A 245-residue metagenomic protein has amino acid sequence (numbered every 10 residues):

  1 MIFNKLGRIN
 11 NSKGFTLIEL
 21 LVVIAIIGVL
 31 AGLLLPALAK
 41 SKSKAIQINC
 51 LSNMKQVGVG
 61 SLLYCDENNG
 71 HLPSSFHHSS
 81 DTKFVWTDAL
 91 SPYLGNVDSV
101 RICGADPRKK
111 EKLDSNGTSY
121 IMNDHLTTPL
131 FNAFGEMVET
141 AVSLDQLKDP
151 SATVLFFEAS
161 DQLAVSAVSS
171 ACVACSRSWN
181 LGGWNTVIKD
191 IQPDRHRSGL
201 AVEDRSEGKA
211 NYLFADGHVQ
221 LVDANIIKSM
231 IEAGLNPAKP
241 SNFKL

Functional and structural regions predicted by a protein language model:
M1-L17: N-terminal leader/signal peptides at the extreme start of proteins
G14, L34-P36, I46: ABC ATPase nucleotide-binding domains
T16-A25, I46: Conserved coupling/switch loop of ABC ATPases
L21-K40: Alpha-helical hydrophobic helix detector
I48-L245: Short, well-structured segments within or immediately adjacent to enzyme catalytic domains that line ligand-binding
